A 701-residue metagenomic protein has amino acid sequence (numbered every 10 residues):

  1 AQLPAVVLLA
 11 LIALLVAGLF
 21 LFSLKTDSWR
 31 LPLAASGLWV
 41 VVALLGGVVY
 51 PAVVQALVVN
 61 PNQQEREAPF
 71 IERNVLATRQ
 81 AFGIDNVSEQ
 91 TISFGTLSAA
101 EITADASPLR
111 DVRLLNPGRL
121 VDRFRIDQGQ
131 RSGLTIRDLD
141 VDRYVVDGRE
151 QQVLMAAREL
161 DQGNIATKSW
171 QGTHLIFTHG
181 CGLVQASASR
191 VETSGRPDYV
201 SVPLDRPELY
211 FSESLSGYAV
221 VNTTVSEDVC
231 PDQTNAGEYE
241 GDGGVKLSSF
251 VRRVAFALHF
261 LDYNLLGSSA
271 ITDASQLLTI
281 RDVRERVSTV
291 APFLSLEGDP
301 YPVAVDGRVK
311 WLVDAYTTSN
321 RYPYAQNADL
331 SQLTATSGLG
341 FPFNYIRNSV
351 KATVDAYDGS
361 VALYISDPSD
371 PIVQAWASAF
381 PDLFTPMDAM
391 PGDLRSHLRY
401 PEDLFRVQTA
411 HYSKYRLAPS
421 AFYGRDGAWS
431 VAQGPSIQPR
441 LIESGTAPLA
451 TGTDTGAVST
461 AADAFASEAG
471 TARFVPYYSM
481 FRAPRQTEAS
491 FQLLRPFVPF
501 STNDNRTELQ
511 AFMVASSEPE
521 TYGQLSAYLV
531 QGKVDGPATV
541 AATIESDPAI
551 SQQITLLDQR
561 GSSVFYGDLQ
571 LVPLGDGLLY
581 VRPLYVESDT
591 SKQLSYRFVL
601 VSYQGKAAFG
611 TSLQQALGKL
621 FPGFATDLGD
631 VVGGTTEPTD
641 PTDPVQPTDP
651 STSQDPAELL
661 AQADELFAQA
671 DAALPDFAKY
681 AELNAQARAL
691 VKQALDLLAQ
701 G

Functional and structural regions predicted by a protein language model:
A1-Q700: Soluble extracytoplasmic regions of secretory-pathway and membrane proteins
